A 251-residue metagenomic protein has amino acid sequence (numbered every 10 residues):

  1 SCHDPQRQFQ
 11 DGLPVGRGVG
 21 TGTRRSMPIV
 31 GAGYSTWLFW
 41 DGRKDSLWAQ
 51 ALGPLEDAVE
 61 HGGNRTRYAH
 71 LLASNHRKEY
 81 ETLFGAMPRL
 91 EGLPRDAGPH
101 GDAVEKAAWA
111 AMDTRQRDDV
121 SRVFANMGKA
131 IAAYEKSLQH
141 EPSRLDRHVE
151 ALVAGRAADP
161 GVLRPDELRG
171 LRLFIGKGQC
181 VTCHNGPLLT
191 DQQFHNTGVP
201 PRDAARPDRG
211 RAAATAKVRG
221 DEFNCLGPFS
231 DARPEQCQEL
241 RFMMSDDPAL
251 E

Functional and structural regions predicted by a protein language model:
S1-E251: Periplasmic c-type cytochrome electron-transfer domains
